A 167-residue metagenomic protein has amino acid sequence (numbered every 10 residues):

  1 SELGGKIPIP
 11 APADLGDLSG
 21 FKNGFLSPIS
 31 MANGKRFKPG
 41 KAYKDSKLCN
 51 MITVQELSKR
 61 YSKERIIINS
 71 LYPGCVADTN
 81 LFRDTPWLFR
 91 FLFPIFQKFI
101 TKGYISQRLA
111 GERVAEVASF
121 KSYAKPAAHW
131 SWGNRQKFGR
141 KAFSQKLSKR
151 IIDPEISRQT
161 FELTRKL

Functional and structural regions predicted by a protein language model:
S1-K38: Active-site "gating" loop of Rossmann-like NAD(P)-dependent oxidoreductase/epimerase domains
N23-L167: NAD(P)H-dependent oxidoreductase Rossmann-fold/reductase module
